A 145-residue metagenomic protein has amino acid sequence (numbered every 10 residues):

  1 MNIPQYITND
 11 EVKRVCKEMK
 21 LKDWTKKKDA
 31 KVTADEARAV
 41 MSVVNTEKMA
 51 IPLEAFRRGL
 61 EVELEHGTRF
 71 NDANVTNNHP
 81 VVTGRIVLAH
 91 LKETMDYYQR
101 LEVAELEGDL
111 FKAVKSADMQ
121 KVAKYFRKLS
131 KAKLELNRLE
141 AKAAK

Functional and structural regions predicted by a protein language model:
M1-M19: Intrinsically disordered, low-structural-confidence terminal and linker regions
V12, A37, V87: Generic structural marker for isolated residues within well-ordered, non-membrane alpha-helices of soluble domains
W24, M49, N71-N77: Charged, low-complexity interaction regions
D29: Non-catalytic nucleic-acid-binding interfaces of large nucleic-acid enzymes and RNP effectors
A34-F70, V81-G84, D96, E107 (+1 more regions): Flexible, glycine-rich loop/tail regions that form catalytic "lids" or insertion modules at the edges of active sites
N74-D109: Amphipathic alpha-helical packing elements
L101-A123: Short linear, low-complexity motifs centered on an aromatic residue
L110, V122-Y125, L129-L139, A143: Long amphipathic alpha-helices with heptad-repeat character, especially coiled-coil-forming segments used
